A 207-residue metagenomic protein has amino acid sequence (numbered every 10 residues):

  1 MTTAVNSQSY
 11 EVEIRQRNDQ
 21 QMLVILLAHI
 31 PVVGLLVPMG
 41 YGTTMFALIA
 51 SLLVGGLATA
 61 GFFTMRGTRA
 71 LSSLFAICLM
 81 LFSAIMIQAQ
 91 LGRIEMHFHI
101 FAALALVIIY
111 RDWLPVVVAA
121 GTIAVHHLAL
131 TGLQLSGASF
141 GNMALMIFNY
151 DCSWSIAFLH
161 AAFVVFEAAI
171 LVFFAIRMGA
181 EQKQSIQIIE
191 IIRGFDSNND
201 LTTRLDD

Functional and structural regions predicted by a protein language model:
M1-R15: Short, Lys/Arg-rich, polar N-terminal cytosolic tail immediately upstream of the first transmembrane signal-anchor
V12-N18, I156, Q182, I186: Juxtamembrane membrane-water interface segments immediately C-terminal to a transmembrane helix
Q21-R93, H99-A105, A119, I123-A124: Hydrophobic transmembrane alpha-helices and their membrane-interface boundaries in multi-pass, membrane-anchored
L35-V54, R69, L114, V118 (+2 more regions): Alpha-helical transmembrane segments and their interfaces in multipass membrane proteins
A84, Q88, G132-L135, F195-N199: A short secondary-structure junction motif
A161-A162, F166-D207: HAMP domain helices
